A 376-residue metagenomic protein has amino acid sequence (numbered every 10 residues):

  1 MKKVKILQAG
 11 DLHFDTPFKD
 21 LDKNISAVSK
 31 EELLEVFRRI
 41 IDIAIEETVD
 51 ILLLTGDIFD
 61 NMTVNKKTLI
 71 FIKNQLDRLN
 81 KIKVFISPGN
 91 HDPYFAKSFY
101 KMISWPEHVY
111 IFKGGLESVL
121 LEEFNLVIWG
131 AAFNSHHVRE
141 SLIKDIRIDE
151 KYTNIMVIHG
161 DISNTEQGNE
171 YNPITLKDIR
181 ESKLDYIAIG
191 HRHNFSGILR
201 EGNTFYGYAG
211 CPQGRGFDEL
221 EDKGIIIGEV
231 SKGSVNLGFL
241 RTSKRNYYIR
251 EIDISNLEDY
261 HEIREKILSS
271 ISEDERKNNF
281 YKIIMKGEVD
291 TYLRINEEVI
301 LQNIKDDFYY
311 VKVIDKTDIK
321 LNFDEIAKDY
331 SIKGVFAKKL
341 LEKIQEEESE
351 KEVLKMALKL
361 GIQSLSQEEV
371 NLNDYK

Functional and structural regions predicted by a protein language model:
M1-F71, E352-K355, K359, E368-K376: N-terminal active-site segment of His-dependent metallophosphoesterases
K3, V49, K81, N125 (+3 more regions): A general structural motif
I25, I51, D60-G207, C211-G216 (+1 more regions): His/Asp/Glu-rich metal-coordinating catalytic cores of metallo-dependent phosphodiesterases/hydrolases acting on
R39-E47, Q75, D145, K266-E273: A generic secondary-structure signal
E46, R78-K81, E181, D274-K277 (+1 more regions): Alpha-helix termination/capping residues and helix-transition junctions
G190, S196-R264: A conserved active-site cap/scaffold subdomain adjacent to cofactor or substrate pockets
V235-K376: Accessory, non-catalytic peripheral segments of nucleic-acid enzymes
